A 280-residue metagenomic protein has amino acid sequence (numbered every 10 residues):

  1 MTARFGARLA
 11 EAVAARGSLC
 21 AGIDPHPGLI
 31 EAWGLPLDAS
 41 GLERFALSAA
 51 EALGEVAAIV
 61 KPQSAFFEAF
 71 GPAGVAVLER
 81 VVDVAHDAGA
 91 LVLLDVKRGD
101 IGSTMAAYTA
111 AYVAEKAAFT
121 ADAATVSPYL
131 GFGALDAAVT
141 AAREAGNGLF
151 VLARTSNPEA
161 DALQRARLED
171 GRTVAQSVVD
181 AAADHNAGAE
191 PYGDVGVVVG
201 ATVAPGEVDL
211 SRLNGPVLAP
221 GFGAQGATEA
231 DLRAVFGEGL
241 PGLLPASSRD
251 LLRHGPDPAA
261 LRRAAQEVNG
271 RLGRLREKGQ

Functional and structural regions predicted by a protein language model:
M1-L93, D170, A260-Q280: Conserved N-terminal beta1-alpha1 strand-loop-helix module at the mouth
V13-A14, A50-V56, V82-D87, V139-A145 (+2 more regions): Acidic (Asp/Glu)-rich catalytic clusters
A15-L19, E55-A58, A88-A90, T120-D122 (+4 more regions): Short, well-ordered coil/turn segments that N-cap beta-strands
A21, V60, D95, A124 (+2 more regions): Conserved, mostly hydrophobic/aromatic
P25, V96-G196: Conserved anion-binding
P25-L29, S64-E68, R98-D100, P128-L130 (+4 more regions): Active-site-proximal loop/turn and secondary-structure-junction residues that shape catalytic pockets, frequently
A69-V84, I101-A107, L130-R143, T202-L210 (+1 more regions): Active-site-adjacent beta->alpha loops and helix N-cap segments on the catalytic face of soluble alpha/beta enzymes
V197, A201-A246, D250-L251: A C-terminal functional module that forms or caps the active site or interfaces directly with catalytic machinery
